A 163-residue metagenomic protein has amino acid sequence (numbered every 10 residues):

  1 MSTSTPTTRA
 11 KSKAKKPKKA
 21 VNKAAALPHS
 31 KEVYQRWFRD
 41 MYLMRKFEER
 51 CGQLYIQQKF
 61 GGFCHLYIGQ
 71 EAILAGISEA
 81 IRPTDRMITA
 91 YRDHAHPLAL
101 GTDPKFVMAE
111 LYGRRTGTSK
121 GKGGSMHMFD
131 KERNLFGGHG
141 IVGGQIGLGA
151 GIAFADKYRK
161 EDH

Functional and structural regions predicted by a protein language model:
M1-I73: Conserved acidic/glycine
E49-Q53, Q57-H163: Cofactor-binding active-site loop characterized by glycine-rich and histidine/acidic residues
